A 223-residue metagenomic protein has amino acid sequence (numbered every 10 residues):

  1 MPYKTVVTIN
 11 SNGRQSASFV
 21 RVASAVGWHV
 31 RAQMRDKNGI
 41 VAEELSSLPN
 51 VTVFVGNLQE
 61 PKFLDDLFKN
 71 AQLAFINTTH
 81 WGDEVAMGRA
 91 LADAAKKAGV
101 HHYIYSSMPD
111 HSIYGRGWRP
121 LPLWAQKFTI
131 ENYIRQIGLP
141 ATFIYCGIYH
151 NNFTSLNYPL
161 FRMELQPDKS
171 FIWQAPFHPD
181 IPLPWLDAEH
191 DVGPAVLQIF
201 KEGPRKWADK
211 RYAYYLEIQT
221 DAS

Functional and structural regions predicted by a protein language model:
P2-L45, Q59-K62, D66-K69, H80-A86 (+2 more regions): Oxidoreductase cofactor-interface core, primarily capturing Rossmann-like NAD(P)-dependent enzymes
N50-T52, A141: Short, conserved active-site loop motifs that form the nucleotide-linked donor/cofactor pocket
G56: Cofactor-binding loops of NAD(P)H-dependent oxidoreductases, dominated by short-chain dehydrogenase/reductases
F68, Q72-F75, I104: N-terminal Rossmann-like NAD(P) cofactor-binding module of classical short-chain dehydrogenase/reductase
